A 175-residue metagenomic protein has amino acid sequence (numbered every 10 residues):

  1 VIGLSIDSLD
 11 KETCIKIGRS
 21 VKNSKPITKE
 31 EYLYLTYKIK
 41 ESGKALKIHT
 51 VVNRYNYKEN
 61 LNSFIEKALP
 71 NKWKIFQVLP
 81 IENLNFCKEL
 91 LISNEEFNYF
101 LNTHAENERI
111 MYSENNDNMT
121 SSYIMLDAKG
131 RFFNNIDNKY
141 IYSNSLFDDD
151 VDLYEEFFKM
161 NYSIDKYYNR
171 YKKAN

Functional and structural regions predicted by a protein language model:
L4-D7: Conserved phosphate-donor/acceptor-positioning beta-strand/loop module used by diverse small-molecule
E12-D148, E156-A174: Radical SAM enzyme [4Fe-4S]-AdoMet core and its adjacent flexible, acidic and glycine-rich loops/tails across
